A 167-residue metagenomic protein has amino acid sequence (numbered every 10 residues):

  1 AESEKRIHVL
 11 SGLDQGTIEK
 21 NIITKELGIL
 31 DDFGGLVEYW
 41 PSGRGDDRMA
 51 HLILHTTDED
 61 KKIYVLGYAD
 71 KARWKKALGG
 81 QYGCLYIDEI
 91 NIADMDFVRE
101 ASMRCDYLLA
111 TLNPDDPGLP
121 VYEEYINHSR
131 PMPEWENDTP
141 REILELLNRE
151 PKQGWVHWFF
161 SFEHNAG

Functional and structural regions predicted by a protein language model:
A1-G167: Phosphate/NTP-binding elements of NTP-utilizing enzymes
